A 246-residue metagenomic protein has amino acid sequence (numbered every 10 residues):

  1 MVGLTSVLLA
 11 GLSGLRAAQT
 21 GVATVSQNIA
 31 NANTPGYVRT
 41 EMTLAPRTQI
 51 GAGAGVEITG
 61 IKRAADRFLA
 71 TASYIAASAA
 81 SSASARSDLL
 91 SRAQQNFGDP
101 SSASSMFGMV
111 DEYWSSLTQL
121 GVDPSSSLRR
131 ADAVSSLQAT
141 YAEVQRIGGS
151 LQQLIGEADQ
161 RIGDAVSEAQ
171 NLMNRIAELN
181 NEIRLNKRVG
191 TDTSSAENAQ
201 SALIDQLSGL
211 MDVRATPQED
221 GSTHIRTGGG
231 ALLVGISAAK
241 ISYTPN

Functional and structural regions predicted by a protein language model:
M1-Q138, Q145-R146, S150-L151, E197-A202 (+1 more regions): Bacterial Type III/flagellar export signals at protein N-termini
L15, I162, T193-S194: A generic secondary-structure micro-motif detector that highlights 1-2 residue hydrophobic/ambivalent hotspots embedded
L137-K187: Long, non-coiled-coil amphipathic alpha-helical linker/lever segments that couple catalytic cores to other domains
N181-S201: Periplasmic/extracytosolic POTRA-like scaffold domains at the N-termini of outer-membrane and outer-envelope
